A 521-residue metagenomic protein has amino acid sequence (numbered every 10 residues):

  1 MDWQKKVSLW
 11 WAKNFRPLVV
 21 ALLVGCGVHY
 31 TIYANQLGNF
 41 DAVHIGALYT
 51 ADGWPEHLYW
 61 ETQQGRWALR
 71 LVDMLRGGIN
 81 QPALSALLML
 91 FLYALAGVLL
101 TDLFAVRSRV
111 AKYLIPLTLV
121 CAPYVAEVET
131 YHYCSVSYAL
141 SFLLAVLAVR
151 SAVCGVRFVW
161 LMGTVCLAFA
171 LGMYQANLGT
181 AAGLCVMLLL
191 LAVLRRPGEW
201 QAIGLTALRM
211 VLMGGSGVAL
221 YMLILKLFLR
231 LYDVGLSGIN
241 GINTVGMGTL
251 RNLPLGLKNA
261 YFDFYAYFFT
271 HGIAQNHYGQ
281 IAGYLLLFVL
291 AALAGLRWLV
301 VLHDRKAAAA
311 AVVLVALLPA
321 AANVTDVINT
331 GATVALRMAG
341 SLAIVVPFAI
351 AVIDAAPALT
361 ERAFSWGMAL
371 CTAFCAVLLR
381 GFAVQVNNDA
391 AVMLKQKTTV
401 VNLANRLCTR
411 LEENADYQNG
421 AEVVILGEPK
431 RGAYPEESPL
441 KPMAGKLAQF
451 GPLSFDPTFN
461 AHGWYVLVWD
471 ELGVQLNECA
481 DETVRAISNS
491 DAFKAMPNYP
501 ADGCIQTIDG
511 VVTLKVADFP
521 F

Functional and structural regions predicted by a protein language model:
G27-A51, W60-V72, T398-T399, L403: Extracytoplasmic catalytic/substrate-binding loops of multi-pass membrane glycan-assembly enzymes
T62, R66, M89-L92, V110-V153 (+4 more regions): Membrane-interface micro-motifs in multi-pass membrane enzymes
A145-W160, A192-G198: Membrane-interface transmembrane helices that cradle and orient dolichyl/undecaprenyl
V159-Q175, T180, V186: Membrane-interface alpha helices of multi-pass inner-membrane proteins
W160-L161, A356-V384: Signature aromatic-anchored transmembrane alpha helix within multi-pass, membrane-resident enzymes that catalyze glycan
T180-G215: Perimembrane helix-loop-helix junctions
V377-K441: Membrane-embedded, lumen/periplasm-facing catalytic core of multi-pass transferases that use lipid-linked donors
E412-F521: Extracytosolic and intramembrane catalytic regions of membrane-associated proteins in envelope/secretory systems
